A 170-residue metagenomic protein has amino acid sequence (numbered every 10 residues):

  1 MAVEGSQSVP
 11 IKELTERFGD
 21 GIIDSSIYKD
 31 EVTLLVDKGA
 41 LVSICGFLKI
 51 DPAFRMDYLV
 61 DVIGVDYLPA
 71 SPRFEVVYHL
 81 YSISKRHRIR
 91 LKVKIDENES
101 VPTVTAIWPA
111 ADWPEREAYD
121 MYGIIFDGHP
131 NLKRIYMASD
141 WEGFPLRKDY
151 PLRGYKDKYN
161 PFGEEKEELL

Functional and structural regions predicted by a protein language model:
M1-L170: Terminal low-complexity/charged segments
